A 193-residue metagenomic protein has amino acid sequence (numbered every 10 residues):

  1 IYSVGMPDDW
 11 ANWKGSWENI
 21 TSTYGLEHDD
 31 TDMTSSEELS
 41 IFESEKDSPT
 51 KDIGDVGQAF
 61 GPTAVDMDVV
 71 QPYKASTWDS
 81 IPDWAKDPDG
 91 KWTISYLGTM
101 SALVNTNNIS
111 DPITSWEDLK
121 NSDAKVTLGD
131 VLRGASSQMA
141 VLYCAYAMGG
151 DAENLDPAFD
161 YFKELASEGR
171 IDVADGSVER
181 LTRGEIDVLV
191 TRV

Functional and structural regions predicted by a protein language model:
Y2-G15, D29, M33-E37, T50-I186: Extracytoplasmic ligand-binding site segments that recognize negatively charged/polar headgroups
S16-Y24: A short alpha-helix/helix-coil micro-patch that ends at or immediately precedes a cysteine
S22, S44, Y146: Short, well-ordered alpha-helices that flank and scaffold nucleotide-derived cofactor binding pockets
S40-S48: Short, well-structured alpha-helical segments in soluble
L189-R192: Short, conserved beta-strand edge motifs with alternating hydrophobic and charged residues
